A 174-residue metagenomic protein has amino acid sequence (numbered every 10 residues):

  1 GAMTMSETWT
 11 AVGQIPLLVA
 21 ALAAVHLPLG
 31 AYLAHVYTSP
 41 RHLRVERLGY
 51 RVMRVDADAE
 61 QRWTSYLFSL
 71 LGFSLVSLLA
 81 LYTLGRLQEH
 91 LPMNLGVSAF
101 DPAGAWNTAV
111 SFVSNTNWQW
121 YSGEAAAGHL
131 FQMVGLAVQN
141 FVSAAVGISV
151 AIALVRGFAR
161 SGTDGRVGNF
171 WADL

Functional and structural regions predicted by a protein language model:
T4-N107, R160, D164, G168 (+1 more regions): N-terminal alpha-helical transmembrane segments of multi-pass membrane transport and channel/translocase proteins
M5-G13, S114, L130-V134, G147: Alpha-helical context
T38, W118, G147-A151: Alpha-helical transmembrane segments and their lipid-water interface positions in multi-pass membrane proteins
G72-A80, A109-N117, V138-V146: Membrane-embedded alpha-helical segments of transport systems, primarily multispan ion/solute transporters
P92-L136: P-loop potassium selectivity filter motif centered on the GYG triad
G128-L174: A conserved hydrophobic secondary-structure block that centers on an alpha-helix together with its immediately flanking
